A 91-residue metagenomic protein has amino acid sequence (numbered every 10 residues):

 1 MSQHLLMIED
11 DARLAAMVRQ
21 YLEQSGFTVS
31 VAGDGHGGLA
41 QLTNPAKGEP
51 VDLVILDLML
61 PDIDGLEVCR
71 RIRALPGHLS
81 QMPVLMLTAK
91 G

Functional and structural regions predicted by a protein language model:
M1-G91: N-terminal/domain-start alpha-helical segments
